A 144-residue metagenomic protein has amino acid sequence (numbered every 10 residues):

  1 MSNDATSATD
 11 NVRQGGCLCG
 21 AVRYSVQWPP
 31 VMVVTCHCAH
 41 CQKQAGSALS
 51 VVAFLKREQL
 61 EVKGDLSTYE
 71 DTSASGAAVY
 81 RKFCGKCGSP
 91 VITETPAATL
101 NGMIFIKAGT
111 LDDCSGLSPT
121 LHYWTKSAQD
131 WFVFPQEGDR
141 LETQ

Functional and structural regions predicted by a protein language model:
M1-Q144: A short Gly-Trp-Pro
